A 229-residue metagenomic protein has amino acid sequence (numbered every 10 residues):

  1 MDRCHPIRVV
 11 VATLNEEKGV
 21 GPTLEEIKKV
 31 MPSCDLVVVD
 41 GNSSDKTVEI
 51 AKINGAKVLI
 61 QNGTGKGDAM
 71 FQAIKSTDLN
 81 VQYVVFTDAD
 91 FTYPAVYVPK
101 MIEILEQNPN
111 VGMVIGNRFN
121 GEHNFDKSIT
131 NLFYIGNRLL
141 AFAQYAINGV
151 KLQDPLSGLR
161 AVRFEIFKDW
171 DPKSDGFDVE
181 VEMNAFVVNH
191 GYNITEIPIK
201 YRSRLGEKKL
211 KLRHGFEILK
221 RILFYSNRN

Functional and structural regions predicted by a protein language model:
M1-P6, E25, E103, I147-V150 (+1 more regions): Hydrophobic helical membrane-anchoring modules
R8-A12: Short hydrophobic beta-strand elements that form part of the catalytic alpha/beta core underpinning NDP-sugar/donor
N15-K29: Short, well-formed alpha-helical segments that are part of the catalytic scaffolds of diverse glycosyltransferases
E16-G19, S43, K66, P94: Donor nucleotide-sugar binding loop of glycosyltransferases
P32, I53-G55: Short, structured coil segments at secondary-structure junctions
D40-V48: A conserved acidic beta->alpha catalytic loop
N62-T64, D68-S76, Y83, A95-F177 (+2 more regions): Acceptor/aglycone-binding surface of glycosyltransferases and processive sugar-polymer synthases
V81-D90: Short beta-strand-to-loop acidic/aromatic patch adjacent to the donor-nucleotide binding site
